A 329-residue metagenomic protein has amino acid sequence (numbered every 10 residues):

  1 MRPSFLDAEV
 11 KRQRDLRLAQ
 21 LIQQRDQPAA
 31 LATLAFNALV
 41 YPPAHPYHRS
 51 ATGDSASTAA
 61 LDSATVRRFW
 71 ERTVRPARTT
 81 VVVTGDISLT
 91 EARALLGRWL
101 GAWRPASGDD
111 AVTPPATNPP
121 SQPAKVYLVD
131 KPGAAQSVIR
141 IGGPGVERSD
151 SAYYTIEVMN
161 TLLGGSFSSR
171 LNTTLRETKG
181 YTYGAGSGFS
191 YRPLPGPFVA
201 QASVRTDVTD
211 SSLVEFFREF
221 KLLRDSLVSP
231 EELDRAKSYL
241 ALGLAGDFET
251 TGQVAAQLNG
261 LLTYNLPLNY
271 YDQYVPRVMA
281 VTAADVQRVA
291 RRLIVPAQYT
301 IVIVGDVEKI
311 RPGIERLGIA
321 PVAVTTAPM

Functional and structural regions predicted by a protein language model:
M1-F5, W99-S107, R218-V228, L317-A327: A common structural junction motif
R2-D7, L89-T90, A102, A106 (+4 more regions): Short beta-strands and strand-coil junctions in structured, solvent-facing domains, enriched
K11, Q23-A77, A102-D150, T161-S211 (+5 more regions): Non-catalytic beta-strand/loop surface segments
R17, V66, V81, I141 (+6 more regions): Divalent metal-coordination and catalytic microenvironments
S63-W99, A297-T300: Non-catalytic, conformational "gating/processing" segments within enzyme and secreted inhibitor domains
V82-T84, Q201-S203, V302-V304: Short hydrophobic/aromatic beta-strand micro-patches that form the beta-sheet surface supporting nucleotide- or nucleic
A92-L95, L171, S212, V289 (+1 more regions): Hydrophobic side chains in well-ordered alpha-helices
K221, V228, D234-A241, A245: Small-residue-rich helix-loop
